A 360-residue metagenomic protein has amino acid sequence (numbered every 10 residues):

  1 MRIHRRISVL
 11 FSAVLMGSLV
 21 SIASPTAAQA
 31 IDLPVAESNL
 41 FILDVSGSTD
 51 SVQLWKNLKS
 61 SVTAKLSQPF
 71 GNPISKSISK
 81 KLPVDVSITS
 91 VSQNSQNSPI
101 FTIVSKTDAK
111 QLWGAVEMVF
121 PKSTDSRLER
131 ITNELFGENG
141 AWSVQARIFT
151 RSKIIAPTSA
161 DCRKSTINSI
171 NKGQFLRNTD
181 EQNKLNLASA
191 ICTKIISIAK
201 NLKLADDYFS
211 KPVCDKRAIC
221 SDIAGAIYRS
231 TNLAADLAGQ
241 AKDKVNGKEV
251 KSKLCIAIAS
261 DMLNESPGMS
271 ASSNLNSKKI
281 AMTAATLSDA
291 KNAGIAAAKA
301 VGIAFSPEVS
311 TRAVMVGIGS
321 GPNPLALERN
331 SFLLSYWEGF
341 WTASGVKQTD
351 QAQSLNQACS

Functional and structural regions predicted by a protein language model:
M1-S12: Bacterial N-terminal signal peptides that target proteins for export
G17-A27: C-terminal segment of classical bacterial N-terminal signal peptides
L33-F41, K81-I88, L254-I256, I303-G321 (+1 more regions): Hydrophobic beta-strand segments of well-ordered beta-sheets in folded domains
P34-D180, C255-I258: Von Willebrand factor
V35-Q53, K203-D215, V316-G321: Acidic/histidine-rich, surface-exposed loop or edge segments in extracytoplasmic proteins
Q53, L263-R329: VWA/integrin I-like adhesion module and closely mimicked acidic/polar interface patches used
E117-K251, N264: Von Willebrand factor
V314-S360: Von Willebrand factor A/integrin I-like adhesion domains
